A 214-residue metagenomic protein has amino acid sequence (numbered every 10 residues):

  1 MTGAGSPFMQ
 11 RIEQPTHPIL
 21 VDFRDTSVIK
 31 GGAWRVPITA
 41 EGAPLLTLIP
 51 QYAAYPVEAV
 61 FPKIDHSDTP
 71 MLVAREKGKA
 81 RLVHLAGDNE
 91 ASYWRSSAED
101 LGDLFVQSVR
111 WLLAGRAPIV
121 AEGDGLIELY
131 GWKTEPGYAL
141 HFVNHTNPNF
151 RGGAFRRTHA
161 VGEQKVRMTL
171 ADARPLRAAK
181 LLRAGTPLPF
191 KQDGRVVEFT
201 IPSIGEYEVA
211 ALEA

Functional and structural regions predicted by a protein language model:
M1-A214: A conserved amphipathic helix/loop scaffold that creates a polar/acidic microenvironment used either to coordinate
